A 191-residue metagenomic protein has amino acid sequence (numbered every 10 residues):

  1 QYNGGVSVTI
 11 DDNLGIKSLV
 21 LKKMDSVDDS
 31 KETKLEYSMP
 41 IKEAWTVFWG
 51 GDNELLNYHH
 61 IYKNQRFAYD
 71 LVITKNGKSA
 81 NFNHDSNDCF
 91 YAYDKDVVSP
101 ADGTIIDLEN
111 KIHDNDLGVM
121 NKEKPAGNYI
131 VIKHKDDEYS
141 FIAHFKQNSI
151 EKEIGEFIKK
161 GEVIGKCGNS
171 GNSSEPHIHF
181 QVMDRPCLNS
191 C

Functional and structural regions predicted by a protein language model:
Q1-D96, P100: Polar/charged, compositionally biased leader and regulatory segments
L35, L56-H59, V98, K124 (+3 more regions): Acidic, glycine-rich catalytic/binding loops that coordinate metals and/or anionic ligands
G103-I105, G155-C167: A structural signal for short beta-strand/turn segments enriched in small hydrophobics and glycine
T104-K146: Zn2+-dependent peptidoglycan hydrolase active-site motif and core
E109-M120, E162-H177: Flexible, gly/ser-rich surface segments that form the specificity/activation loops bordering the active-site cleft
E138-G161: Short histidine-centered loop motifs in beta-beta connectors
F145, S174-M183: Histidine-centered catalytic micro-motifs
